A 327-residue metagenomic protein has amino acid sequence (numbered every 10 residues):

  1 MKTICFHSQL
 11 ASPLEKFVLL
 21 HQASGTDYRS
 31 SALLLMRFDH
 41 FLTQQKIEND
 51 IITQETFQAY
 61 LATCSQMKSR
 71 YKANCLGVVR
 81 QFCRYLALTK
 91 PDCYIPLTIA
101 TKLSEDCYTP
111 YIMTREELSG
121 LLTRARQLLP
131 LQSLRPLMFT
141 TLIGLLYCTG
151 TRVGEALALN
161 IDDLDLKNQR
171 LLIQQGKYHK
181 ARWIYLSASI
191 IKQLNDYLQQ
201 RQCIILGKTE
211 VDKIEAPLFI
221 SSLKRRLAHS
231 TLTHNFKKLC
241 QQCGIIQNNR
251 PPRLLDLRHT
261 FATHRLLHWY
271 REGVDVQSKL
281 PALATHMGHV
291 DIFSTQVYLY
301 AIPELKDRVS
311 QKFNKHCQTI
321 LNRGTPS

Functional and structural regions predicted by a protein language model:
M1-S327: Conserved catalytic core of the tyrosine transesterase superfamily
